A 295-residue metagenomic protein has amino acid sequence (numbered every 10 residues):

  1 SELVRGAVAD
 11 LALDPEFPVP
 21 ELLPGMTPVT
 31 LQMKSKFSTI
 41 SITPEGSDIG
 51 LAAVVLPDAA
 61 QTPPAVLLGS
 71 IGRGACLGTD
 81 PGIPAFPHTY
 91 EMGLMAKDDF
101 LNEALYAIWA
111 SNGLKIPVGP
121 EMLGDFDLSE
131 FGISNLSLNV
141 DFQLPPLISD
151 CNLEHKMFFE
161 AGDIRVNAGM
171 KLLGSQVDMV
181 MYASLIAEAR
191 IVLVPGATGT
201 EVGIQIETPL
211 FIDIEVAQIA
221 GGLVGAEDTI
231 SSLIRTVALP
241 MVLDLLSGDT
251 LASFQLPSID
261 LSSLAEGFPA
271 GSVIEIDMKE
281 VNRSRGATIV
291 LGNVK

Functional and structural regions predicted by a protein language model:
S1-K295: Extended, low-charge, aliphatic-rich alpha-helical segments
